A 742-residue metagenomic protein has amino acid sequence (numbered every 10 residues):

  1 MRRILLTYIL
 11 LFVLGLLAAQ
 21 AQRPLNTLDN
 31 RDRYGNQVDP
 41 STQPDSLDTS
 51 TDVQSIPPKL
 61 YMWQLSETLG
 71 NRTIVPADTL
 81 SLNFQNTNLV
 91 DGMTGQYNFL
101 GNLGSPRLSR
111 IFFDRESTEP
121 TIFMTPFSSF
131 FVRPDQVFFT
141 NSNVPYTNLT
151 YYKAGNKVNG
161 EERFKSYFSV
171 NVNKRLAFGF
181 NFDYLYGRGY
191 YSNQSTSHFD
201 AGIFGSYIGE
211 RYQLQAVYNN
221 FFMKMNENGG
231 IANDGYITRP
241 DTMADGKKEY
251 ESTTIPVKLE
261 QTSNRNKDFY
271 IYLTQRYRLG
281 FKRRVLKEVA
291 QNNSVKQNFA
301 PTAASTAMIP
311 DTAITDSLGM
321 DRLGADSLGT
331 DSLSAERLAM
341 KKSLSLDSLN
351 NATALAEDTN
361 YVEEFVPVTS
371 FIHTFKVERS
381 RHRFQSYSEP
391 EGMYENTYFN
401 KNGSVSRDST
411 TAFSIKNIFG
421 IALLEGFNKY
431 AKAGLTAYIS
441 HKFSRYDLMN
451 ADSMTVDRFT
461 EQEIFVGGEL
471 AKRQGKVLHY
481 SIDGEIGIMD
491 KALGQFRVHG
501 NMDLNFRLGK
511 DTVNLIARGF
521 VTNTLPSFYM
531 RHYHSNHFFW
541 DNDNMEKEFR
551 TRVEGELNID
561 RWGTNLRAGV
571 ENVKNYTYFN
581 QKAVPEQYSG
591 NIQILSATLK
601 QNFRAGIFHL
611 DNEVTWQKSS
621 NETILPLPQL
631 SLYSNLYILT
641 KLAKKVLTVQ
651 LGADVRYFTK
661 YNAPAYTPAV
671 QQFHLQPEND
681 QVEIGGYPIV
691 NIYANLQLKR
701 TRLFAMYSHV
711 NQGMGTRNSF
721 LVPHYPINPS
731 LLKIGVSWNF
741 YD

Functional and structural regions predicted by a protein language model:
M1-L6, F180: Positively charged n-region of N-terminal signal peptides that target proteins for export
I4, V144, I255-R322, D326-G329 (+1 more regions): Exposed, low-structure sequence patches enriched in small/polar residues
L6-Y8, T27-L28: Short helix-onset patch at the extreme N-terminus, typifying the N->h transition of secretory signal peptides
T7-L16: Bacterial N-terminal signal peptides
G15-L16, N156, R188-S192, M489-K491 (+1 more regions): A generic structural signal for short coil/turn motifs at secondary-structure boundaries
L16, L333-M340: Long, compositionally biased, charged low-complexity segments
A21-Y272, R276-Q297, P301, M308 (+5 more regions): Membrane-proximal, glycine/serine-rich, low-complexity loop/turn segments characteristic of large bacterial
R337-K342, A352, A356: N-terminal targeting leader peptides, primarily classical Sec-type signal peptides for secretion
